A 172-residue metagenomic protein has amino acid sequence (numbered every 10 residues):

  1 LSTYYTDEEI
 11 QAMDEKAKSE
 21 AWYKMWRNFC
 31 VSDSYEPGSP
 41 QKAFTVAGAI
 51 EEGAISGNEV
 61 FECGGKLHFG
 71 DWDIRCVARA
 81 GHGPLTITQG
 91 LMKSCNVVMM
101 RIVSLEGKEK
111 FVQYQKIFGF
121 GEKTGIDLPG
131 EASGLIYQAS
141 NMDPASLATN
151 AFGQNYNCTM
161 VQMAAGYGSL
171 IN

Functional and structural regions predicted by a protein language model:
L1-S39, F44-N172: Beta-lactam-recognizing serine transpeptidase/beta-lactamase-like catalytic domain environment
